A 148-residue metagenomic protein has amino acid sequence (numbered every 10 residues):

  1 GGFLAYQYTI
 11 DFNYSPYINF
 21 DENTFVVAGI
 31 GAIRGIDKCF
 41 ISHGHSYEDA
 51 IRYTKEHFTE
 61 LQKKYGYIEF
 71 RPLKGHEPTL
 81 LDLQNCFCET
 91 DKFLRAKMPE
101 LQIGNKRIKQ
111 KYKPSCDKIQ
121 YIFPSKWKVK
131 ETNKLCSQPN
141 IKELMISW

Functional and structural regions predicted by a protein language model:
Y6, I10-W148: C-terminal accessory module of base-excision DNA glycosylases/AP lyases that mediates lesion recognition and DNA
